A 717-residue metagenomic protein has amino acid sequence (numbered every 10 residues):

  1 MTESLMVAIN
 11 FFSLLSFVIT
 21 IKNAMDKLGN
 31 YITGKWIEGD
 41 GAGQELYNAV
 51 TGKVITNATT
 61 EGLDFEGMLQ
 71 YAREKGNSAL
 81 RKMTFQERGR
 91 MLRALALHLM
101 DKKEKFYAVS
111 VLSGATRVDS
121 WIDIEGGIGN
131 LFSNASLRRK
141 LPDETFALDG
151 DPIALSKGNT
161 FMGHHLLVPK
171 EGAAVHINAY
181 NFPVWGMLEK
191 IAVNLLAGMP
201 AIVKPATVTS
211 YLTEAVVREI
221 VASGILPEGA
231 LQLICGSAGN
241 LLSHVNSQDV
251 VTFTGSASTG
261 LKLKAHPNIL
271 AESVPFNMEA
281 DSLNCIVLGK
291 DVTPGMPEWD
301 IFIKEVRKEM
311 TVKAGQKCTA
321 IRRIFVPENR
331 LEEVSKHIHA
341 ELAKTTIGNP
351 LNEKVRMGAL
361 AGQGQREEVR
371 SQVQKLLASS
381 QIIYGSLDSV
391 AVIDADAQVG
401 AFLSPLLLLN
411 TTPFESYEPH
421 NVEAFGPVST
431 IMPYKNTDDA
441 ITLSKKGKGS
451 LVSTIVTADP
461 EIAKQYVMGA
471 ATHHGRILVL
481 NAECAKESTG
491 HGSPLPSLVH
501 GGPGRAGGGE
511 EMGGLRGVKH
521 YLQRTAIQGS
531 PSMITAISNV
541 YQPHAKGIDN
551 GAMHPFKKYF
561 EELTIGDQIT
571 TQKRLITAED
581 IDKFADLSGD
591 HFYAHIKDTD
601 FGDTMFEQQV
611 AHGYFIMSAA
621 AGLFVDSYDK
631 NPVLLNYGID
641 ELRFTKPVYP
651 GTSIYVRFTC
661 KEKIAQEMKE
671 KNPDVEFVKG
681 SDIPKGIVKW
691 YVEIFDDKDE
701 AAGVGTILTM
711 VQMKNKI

Functional and structural regions predicted by a protein language model:
V18-N159, K344, A361, R370 (+1 more regions): N-terminal Rossmann-like NAD(P)+-binding subdomain of aldehyde/semialdehyde dehydrogenases
V50-N57, I225-E228, S247-V250, A340 (+2 more regions): Conserved C-terminal structural/oligomerization subdomain of aldehyde/semialdehyde dehydrogenase
V54-E61, G76-R81, L155, V175-H176 (+7 more regions): Short, well-ordered beta-strand elements within core beta-sheets of diverse protein domains
P142-I301, Y434, E487, G509: Rossmann-like NAD(P) dinucleotide-binding subdomain of oxidoreductase/dehydrogenase enzymes
A222-G224, V250, T259-F414, D438 (+3 more regions): ALDH superfamily catalytic-core signature
G551-A611, M713: Catalytic strand-loop segment that frames the active site of acyl-thioester-processing enzymes
P555-I565, F644, V648-I717: HotDog/MaoC-like acyl-thioester-processing domains
G602-A611, F615-I664, K671: Hydrophobic beta-strand-centered segment that forms part of the acyl-chain substrate-binding groove
